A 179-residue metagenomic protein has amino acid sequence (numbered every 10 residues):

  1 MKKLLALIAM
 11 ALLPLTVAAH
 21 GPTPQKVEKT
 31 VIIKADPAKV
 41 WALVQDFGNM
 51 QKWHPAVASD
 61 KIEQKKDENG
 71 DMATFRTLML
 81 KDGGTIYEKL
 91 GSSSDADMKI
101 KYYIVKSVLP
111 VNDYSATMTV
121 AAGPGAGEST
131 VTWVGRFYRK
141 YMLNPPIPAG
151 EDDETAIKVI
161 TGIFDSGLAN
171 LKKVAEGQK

Functional and structural regions predicted by a protein language model:
M1-L4: Positively charged n-region of N-terminal signal peptides that target proteins for export
M10-A18: Hydrophobic h-region of N-terminal signal peptides that target proteins for export in Gram-negative bacteria
V17-E68: Hydrophobic ligand-binding cavity/cleft-lining segments
E28-T30, T85-Y87, S115-T117: Well-ordered beta-strand positions in beta-sheet-rich domains
I32, K52, K61-P110, T130 (+3 more regions): Glycine-rich portal/gate segments that line the openings of hydrophobic small-molecule binding cavities
D36, L43-N49, I86, A156 (+1 more regions): Stable alpha-helical elements in mature extracytoplasmic
V105-G162: Beta-strand/loop substructures that line and gate deep hydrophobic ligand-binding cavities in soluble
